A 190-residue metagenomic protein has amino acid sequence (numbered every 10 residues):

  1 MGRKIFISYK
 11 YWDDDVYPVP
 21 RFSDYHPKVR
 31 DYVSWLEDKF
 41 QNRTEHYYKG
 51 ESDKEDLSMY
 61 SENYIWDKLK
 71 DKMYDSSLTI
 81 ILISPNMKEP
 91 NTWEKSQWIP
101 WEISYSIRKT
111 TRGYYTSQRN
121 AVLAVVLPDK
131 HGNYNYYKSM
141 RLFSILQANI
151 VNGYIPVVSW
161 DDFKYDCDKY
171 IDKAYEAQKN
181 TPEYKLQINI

Functional and structural regions predicted by a protein language model:
M1-L78, K179-I190: Conserved N-terminal substructure of TIR/SEFIR domains
R3-F6, Y11-Y17, V126-I190: C-terminal interaction surface of TIR/SEFIR-family domains
F6, I80-I81, L123-A124: Structural recognition of the beta-strand scaffold that forms the well-ordered cores of secreted hydrolase catalytic
D14-P27, E89-I99, N135-Y137: Short, flexible/disordered intra-domain loops and linkers
R43-E45, K109-Q118: Alpha-helix termini
S76, L82-P85: Long, hydrophobic/aromatic-enriched structural stretches that serve as scaffold segments
P85-N86, T116-N133: Short beta-alpha junction loops
N86-R112: Conserved TIR/SEFIR loop-to-helix hotspot centered on a Trp-containing motif with a nearby acidic residue
